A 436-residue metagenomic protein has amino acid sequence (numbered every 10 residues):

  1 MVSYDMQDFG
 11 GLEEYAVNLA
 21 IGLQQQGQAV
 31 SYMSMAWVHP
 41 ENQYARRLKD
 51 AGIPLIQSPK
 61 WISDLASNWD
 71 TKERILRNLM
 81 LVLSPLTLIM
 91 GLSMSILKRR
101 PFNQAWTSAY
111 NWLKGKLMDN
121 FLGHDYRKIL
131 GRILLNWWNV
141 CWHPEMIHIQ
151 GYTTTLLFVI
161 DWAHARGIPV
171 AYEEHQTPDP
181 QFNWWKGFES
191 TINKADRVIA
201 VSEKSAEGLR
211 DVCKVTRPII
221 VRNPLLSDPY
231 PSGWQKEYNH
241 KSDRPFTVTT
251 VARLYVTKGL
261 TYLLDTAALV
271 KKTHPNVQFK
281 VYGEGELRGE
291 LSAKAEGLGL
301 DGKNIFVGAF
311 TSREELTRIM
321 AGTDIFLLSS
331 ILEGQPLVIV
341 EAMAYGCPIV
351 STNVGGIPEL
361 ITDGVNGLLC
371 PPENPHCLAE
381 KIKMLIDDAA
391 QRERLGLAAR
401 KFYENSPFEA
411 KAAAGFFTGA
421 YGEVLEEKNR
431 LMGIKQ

Functional and structural regions predicted by a protein language model:
E13-N18, F246, T250-K272, E286-S292 (+2 more regions): A conserved mid-protein helix/loop that constitutes part of the nucleotide-sugar donor-binding site
G52-Q57, S292-F310: Nucleotide-activated donor-binding/catalytic signature segment of Leloir-type glycosyltransferases, i.e., the conserved
K204, P224: Carbohydrate-associated surface elements
R318-T323: Short alpha-helical donor nucleotide-sugar binding micro-motif in glycosyltransferases
I331: Aromatic "clamp/platform" in nucleotide-sugar-dependent glycosyltransferases that forms part of the donor/acceptor
P348-S351: Short hydrophobic beta-strand element within catalytic cores of glycosyltransferases and related nucleotide-activated
D363-G364, L368-P375, M384-A389: Conserved acidic donor-binding segment of nucleotide-sugar-dependent glycosyltransferases
C377, M384, Q391-S406, A412: A short, well-ordered alpha-helix in the C-terminal region of glycosyltransferases
